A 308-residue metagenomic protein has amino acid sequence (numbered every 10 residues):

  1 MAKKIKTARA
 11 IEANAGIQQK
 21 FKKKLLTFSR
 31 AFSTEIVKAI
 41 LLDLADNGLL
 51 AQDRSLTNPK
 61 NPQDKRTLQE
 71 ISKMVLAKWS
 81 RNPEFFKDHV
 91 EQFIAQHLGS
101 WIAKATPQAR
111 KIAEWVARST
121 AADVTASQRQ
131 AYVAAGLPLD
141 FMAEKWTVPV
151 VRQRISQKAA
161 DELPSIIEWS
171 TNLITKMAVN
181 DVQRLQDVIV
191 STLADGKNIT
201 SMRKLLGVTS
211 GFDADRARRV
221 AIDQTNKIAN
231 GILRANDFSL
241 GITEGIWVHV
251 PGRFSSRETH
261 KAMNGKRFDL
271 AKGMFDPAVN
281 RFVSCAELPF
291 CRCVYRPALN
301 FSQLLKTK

Functional and structural regions predicted by a protein language model:
M1-F212, L299-K308: N-terminal leader/targeting and assembly helices and adjacent pre-domain segments
G211-K308: Acidic, glycine-rich two-metal-ion catalytic cores of nucleic acid-processing enzymes
